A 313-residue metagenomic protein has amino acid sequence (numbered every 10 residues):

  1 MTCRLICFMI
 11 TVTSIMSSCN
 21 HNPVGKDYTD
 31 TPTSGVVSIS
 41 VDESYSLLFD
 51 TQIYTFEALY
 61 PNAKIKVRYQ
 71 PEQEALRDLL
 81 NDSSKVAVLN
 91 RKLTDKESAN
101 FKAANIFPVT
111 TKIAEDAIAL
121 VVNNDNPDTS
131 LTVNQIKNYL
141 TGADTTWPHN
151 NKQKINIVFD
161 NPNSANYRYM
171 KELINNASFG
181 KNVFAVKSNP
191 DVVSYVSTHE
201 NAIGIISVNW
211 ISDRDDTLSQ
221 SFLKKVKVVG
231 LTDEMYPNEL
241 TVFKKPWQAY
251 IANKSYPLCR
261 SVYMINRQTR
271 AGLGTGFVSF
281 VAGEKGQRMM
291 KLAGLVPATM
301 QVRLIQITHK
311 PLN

Functional and structural regions predicted by a protein language model:
M1-S17: Sec-dependent bacterial lipoprotein signal peptides
C19-P61, R68, E72, I113-A114 (+1 more regions): Exported/periplasmic ABC-transporter solute-binding proteins
Q73-A104, R214: Pocket-flanking alpha-helical
N105-V109: Periplasmic N-terminal soluble interaction domains immediately after the signal peptide in Gram-negative
A117: Short, basic/glycine-rich phosphate-binding loops at helix/coil junctions that contact nucleotide phosphates
